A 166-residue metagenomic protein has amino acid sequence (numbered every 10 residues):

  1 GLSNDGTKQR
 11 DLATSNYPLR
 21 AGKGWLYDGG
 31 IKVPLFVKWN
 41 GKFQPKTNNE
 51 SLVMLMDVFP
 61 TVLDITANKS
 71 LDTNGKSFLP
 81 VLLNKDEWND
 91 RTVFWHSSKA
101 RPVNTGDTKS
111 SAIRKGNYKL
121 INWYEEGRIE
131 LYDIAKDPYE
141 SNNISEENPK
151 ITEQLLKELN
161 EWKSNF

Functional and structural regions predicted by a protein language model:
S3-D28, K42-T47, S51, M56-I134 (+1 more regions): C-terminal cap/loop subdomain of S1 sulfatases and analogous C-terminal strand-loop tails that border
F36-K38: Short beta-strand-to-turn element immediately C-terminal to the catalytic PLP-Schiff-base lysine in fold type I
N89, K150-E153: Cytochrome P450 catalytic domain signature, combining two hallmark sequence patches
D137: Intrinsically disordered, low-complexity polar regions and short flexible loop motifs
N142-K150: Active-site-proximal N-terminal segment of extracellular/periplasmic enzymes that hydrolyze or transfer
N160-F166: Bilobed periplasmic-binding protein-like "clamshell/Venus-flytrap" ligand-binding domains
